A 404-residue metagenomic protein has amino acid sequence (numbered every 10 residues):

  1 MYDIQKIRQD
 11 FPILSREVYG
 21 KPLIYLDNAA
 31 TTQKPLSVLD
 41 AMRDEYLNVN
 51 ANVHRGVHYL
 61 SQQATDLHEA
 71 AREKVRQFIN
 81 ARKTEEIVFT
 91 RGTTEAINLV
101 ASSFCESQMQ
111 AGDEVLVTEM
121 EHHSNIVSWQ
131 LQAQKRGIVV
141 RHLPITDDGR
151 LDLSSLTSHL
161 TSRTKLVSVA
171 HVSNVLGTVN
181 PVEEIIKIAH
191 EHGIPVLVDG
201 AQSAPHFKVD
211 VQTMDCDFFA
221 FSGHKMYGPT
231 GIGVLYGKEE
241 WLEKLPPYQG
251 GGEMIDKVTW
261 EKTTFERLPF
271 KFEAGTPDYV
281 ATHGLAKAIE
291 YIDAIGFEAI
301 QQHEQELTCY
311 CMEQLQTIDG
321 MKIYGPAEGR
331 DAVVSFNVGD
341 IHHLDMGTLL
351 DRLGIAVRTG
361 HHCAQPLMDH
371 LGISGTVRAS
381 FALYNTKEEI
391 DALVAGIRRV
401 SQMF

Functional and structural regions predicted by a protein language model:
M1-F404: Pyridoxal 5′-phosphate
